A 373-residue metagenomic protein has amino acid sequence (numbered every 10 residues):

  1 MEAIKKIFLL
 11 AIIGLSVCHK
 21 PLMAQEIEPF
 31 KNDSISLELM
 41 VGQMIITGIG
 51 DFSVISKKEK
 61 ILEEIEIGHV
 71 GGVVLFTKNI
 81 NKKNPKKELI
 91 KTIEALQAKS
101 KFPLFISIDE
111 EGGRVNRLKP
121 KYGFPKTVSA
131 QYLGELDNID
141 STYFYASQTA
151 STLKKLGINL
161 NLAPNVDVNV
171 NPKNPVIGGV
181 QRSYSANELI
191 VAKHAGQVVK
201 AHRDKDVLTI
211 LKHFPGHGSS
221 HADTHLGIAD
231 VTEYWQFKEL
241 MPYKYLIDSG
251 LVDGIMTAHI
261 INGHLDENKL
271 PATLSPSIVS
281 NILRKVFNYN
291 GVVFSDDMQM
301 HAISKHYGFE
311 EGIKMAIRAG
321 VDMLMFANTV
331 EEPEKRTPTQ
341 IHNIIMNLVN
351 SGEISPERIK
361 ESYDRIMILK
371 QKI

Functional and structural regions predicted by a protein language model:
M1-E26: Bacterial Sec-dependent N-terminal signal peptides
A3, V349-I373: Mid-to-C-terminal alpha-helical segments outside catalytic/metal-binding sites
M23-I106, E110-P120, L324-F326, I368: N-terminal hydrophobic targeting/anchoring segments and the immediately downstream early-domain regions of hydrolases
S36, S56-K57, V73, N81-L96 (+4 more regions): Second-shell residues forming the walls of enzyme active-site clefts
Q97-P125, Y145-N169, V191-P215: Glycine-rich, aromatic-flanked loop segments that form ligand/cofactor-binding clefts across common enzyme folds
G123-D137, Q181-S185: A charged helix-plus-loop insertion that forms the helical arch/lid used to bind and gate nucleic-acid substrates
D137-I158, E239, M315-R318: Alpha-helical scaffold segments that flank or form the walls of functional sites
N161-S185, T209-A229: Short glycine/serine-rich loop/turn segments
